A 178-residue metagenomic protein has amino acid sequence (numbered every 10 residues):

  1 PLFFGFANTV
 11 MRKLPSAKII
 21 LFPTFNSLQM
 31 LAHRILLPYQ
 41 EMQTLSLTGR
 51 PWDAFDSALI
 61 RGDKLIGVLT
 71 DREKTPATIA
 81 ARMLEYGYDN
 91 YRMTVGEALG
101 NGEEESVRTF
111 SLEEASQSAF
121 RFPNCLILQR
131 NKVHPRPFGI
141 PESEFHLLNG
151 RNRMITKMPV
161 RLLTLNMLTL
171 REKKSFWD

Functional and structural regions predicted by a protein language model:
P1-G62: Class I SAM-dependent methyltransferase SAM-binding "motif I" and its flanking Rossmann-like core
P1-L2, G102, R153-M154: Short, small-residue-enriched loops and turns at beta-alpha junctions that line or gate enzyme active sites
T9, M30-R34, T78-R82, L163-M167: Alpha-helical scaffold segments in soluble metabolic enzymes
P15, L36-Q40, L84-Y91, N131 (+1 more regions): Generic secondary-structure signature for well-ordered alpha-helical cores
L59, N166-R171: Glycine-rich helix-loop-beta junction characteristic of Rossmann-like nucleotide cofactor-binding loops
D63-R151: A contiguous loop/helix-start segment that scaffolds small-molecule binding in enzyme catalytic cores
I155-R161: N-terminal pre-P-loop "Q-motif" helix
K173-D178: Conserved class I S-adenosyl-L-methionine
